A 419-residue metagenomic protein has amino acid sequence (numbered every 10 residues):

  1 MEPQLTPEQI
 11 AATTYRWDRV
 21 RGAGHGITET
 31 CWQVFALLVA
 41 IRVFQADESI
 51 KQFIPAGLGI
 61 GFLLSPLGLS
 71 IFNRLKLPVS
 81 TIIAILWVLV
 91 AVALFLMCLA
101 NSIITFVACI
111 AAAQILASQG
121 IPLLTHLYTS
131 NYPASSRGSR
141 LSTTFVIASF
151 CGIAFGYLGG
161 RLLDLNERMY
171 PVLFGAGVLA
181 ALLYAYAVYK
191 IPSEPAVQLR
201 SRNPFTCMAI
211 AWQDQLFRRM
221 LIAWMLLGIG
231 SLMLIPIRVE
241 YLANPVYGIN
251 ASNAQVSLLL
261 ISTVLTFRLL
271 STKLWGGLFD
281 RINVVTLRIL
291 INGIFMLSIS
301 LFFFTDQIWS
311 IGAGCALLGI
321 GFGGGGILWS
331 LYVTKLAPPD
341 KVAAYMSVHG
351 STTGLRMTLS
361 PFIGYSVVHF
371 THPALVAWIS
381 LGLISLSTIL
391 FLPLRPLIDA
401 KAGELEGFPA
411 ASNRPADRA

Functional and structural regions predicted by a protein language model:
M1-Y15, E194-I222, F408-A419: Juxtamembrane intracellular "pre-TM" segments in multi-pass secondary transporters
E2-L63, L216-L260: Helix-loop boundary and gating motifs at the non-cytosolic
A23, A93, I104-G120, S310-G324: Hydrophobic core of transmembrane alpha-helices in multi-pass small-molecule transporters, especially MFS/SLC-type
L37-L38, R42, S70-R74, G152-L173 (+1 more regions): Transmembrane alpha-helix termini and helix-breaking/packing motifs in multi-pass membrane transporters
S65-P78, L163, L270-N283, V368: Helix-to-loop junctions at the C-terminal end of transmembrane segments in multipass secondary transporters
T81-F95, V178, T286-L301, L381: Structural signature of the two symmetry-related core transmembrane helices
Q119-Y132, G324-A337: Intracellular juxtamembrane helix-capping segments at the cytosolic ends of symmetry-related transmembrane helices
V178-A196, S387-R395: C-terminal membrane-cytosol helix-exit motif in multi-pass small-molecule transporters
